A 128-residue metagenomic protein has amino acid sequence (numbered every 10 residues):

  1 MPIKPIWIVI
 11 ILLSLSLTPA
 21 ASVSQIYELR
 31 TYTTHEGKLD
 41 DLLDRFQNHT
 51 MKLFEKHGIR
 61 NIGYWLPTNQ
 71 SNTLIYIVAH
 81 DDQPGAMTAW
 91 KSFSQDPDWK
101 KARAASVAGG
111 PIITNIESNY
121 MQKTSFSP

Functional and structural regions predicted by a protein language model:
M1-I6: Positively charged n-region of N-terminal signal peptides that target proteins for export
W7-S16: Bacterial N-terminal signal peptides
T18-S22: Cleavable N-terminal signal peptides
V23-T33, N72-M87: Accessory recognition modules or surfaces
T34-D44: Short, surface-exposed ligand-recognition loops at beta-strand->loop->(often short) alpha-helix junctions that present
D44-G63, Q70, A79-N119: An amphipathic, aromatic/His-enriched active-site/gating alpha helix that lines ligand/cofactor pockets
S118-S127: Short, low-complexity, Pro/Ser/Thr/Gly-rich segments in the mature regions of secreted, periplasmic
